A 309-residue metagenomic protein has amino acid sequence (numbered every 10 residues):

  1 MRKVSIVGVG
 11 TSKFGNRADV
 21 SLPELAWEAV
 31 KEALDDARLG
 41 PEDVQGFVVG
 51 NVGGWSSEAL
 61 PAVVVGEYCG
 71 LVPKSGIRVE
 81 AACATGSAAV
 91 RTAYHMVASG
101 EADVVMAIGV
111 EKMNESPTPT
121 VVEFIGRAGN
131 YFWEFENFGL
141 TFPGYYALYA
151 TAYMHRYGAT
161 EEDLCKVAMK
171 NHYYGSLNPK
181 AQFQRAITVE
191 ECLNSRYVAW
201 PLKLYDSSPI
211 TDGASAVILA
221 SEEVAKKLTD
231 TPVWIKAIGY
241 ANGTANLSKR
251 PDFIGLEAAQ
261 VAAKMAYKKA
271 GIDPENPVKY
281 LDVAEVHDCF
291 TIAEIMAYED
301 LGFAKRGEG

Functional and structural regions predicted by a protein language model:
M1-A84, T92, Y153-T160, Q182-T188 (+4 more regions): Conserved active-site "lid/cap" helical segment
M1-P23, E32, W133, K166 (+1 more regions): Condensing-enzyme catalytic core mediating Claisen C-C bond formation in acyl metabolism
R17, N51-I108, K112-Y145, F183-P209 (+2 more regions): Conserved catalytic cysteine-centered active-site region of acyl-thioester-dependent Claisen-condensing enzymes
P41-G50, S75-A81, V105-V110, E162-M169 (+3 more regions): Beta-strand segments within the central parallel beta-sheet cores of soluble alpha/beta enzyme folds
A81-E111, P143-L177, V217-E223: Active-site-proximal alpha-helical scaffold in enzymes
V105, G109-P117, V121, A168-Q182 (+2 more regions): Acyl-CoA/ACP chain-elongation machinery
G139-G144, T151-D206, S215, T229-D230: Functionally critical mobile loop/hinge segments
P232-A241, L247-Y298, F303-G309: A glycine- and small/hydrophobic-rich beta-loop-beta segment that serves as a flexible "lid/hinge" or phosphate-binding
